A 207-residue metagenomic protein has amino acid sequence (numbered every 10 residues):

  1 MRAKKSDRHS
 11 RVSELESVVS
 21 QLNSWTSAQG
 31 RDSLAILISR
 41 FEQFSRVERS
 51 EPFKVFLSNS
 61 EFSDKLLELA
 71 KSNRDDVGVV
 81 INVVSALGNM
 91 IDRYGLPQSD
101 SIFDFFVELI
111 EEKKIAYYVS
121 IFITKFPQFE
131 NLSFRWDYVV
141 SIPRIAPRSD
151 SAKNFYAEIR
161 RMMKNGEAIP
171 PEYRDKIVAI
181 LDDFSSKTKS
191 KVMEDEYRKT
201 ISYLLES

Functional and structural regions predicted by a protein language model:
M1-R40: N-terminal "cap/leader" segments of large eukaryotic alpha-helical scaffolds
R11-V18, S58-D64, Q98-F103, L132-V139 (+1 more regions): Core helices of alpha-solenoid repeat scaffolds
V18-R31, L66-V77, F106-S120, S141-D150 (+1 more regions): Helix-loop junctions that connect tandem helical modules in alpha-solenoid scaffolds
S24, A28-D75: N-terminal interaction modules that seed assembly of large macromolecular complexes
D32-R49, G78-I91, A116-P127, S151-G166 (+1 more regions): Amphipathic alpha-helical elements of HEAT/ARM-like alpha-solenoid repeat scaffolds that form extended
R46-F56, I91-S99, Q128-W136, G166-R174: Flexible loop/turn segments at the boundaries of HEAT repeats in alpha-solenoid HEAT proteins
V84, I91-G95, D104-I121, K125-Q128 (+1 more regions): Alpha-helical adaptor scaffolds
Q128-S207: Extended alpha-helical scaffolding segments
